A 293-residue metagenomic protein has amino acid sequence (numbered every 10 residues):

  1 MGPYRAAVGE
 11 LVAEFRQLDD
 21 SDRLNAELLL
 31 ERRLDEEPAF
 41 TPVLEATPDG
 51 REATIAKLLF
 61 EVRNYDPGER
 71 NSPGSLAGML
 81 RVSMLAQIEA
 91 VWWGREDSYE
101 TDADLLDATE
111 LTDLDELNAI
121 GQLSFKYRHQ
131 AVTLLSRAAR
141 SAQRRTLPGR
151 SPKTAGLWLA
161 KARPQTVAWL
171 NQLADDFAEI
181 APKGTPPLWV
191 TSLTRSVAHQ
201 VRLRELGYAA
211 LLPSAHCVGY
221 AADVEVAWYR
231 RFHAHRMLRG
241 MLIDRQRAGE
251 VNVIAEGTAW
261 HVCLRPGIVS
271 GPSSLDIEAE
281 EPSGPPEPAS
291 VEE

Functional and structural regions predicted by a protein language model:
M1-L170, A255-G257, R265-S283: Extracytoplasmic cell-surface/polysaccharide-interacting catalytic and binding patches
E61, V82, L117-I120, Q172-K183 (+2 more regions): Structured segments of extracytoplasmic/periplasmic soluble domains in secreted or envelope-associated proteins
R137-R140, T191-R195, A227, L264-P266: Active-site-proximal beta-strand/loop segments in catalytic clefts of secreted hydrolases
V167-A174, P187-L188, Q200-R204, H235-R239: Extracytoplasmic/secreted envelope proteins and their assembly/folding machinery, especially bacterial periplasmic
A178-T194, A248-A255: Surface-exposed patches in mature extracellular/periplasmic domains of secreted proteins
V197-L212: Charged, often glycine-rich, active-site loop that binds/positions anionic groups
A209-E293: Catalytic cores and adjacent binding grooves of peptidoglycan-active enzymes
